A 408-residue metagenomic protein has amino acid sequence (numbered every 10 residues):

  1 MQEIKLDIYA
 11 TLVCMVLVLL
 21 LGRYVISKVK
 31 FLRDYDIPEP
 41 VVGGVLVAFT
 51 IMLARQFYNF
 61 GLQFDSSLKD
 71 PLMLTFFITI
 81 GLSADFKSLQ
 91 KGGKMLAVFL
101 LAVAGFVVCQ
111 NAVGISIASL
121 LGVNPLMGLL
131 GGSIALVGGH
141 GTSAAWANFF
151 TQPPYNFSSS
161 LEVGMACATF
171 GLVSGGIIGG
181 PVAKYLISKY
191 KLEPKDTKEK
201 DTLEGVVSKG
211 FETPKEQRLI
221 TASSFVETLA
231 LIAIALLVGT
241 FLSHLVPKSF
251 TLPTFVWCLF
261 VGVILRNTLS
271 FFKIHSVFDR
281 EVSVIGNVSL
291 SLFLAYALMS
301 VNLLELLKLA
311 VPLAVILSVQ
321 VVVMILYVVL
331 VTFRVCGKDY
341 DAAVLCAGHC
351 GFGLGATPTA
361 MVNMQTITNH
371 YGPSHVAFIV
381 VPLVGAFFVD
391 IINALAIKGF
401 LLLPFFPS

Functional and structural regions predicted by a protein language model:
M1-L6, L12, L19-L21, K184-L229 (+1 more regions): Intrinsically disordered, low-complexity non-transmembrane regions of multi-pass membrane transporters
E3-L17, Q63-F76, L126-S133, S249-V261 (+3 more regions): Structural signature of hydrophobic alpha-helical transmembrane segments
V18, V45-L53, D65-G93, F260-L269 (+1 more regions): Hydrophobic transmembrane alpha-helices of secondary-active transporters and Na+-translocating membrane complexes
L21-R33, T79-K91, V182, I264-D279 (+1 more regions): C-terminal ends of transmembrane helices
V25-V41, Y58, L62, Y185 (+4 more regions): Flexible hinge motifs at transmembrane-helix junctions and intramembrane kinks/re-entrant loops in multi-pass membrane
D85-I115, L229-A233, V284, M299-V329: Entry/N-cap segments of selected transmembrane alpha helices and their immediately preceding amphipathic helices
S116-V123, A168-G210, L330-Y340, G385-S408: Juxtamembrane and boundary regions of transmembrane helices in multi-pass small-molecule transporters and channels
I117-V163, F170, V182, E199-D201 (+1 more regions): Alpha-helical membrane segments and immediately flanking helix-loop junctions that form or couple to the substrate/ion
